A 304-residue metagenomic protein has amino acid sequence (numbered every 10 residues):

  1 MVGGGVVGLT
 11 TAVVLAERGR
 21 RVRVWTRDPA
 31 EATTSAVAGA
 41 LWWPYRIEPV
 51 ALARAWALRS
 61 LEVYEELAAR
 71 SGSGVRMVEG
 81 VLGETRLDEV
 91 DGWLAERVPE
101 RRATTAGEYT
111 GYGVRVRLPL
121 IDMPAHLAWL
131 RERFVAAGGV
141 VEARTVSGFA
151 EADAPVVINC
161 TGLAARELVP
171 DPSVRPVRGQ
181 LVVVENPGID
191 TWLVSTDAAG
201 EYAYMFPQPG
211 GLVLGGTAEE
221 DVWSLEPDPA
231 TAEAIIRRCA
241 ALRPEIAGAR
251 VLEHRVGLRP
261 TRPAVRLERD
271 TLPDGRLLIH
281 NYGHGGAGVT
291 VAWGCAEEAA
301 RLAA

Functional and structural regions predicted by a protein language model:
M1-R23: N-terminal Rossmann-like FAD-binding beta1-loop-alpha1 element of flavoenzymes
T10, A154-R237, A241-R250: Flavin-dependent oxidoreductases
E17-A36: Glycine-rich FAD pyrophosphate-binding loop
A32-I47: Short, conserved active-site loops that position catalytic residues or coordinate cofactors/metal ions across diverse
P49-R59, G113-W129, E226-T231, T290-V291: Short beta-strand to alpha-helix junction loop
E62-G138, R262: Flavin (FAD/FMN) cofactor-binding and adjacent substrate-gating region of FAD-dependent oxidoreductase domains
W129, A249-A304: C-terminal catalytic lobe of FAD-dependent flavoproteins
G139-A152: A conserved short coil-to-beta-strand element within the FAD-binding core of flavoproteins
